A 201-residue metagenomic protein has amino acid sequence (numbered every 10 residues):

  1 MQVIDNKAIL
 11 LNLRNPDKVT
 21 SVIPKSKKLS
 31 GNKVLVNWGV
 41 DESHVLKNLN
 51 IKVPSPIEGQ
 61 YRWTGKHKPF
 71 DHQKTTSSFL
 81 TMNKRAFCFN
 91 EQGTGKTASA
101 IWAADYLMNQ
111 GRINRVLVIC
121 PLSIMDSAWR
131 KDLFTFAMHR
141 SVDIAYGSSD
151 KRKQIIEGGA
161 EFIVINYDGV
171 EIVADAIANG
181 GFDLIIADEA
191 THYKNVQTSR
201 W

Functional and structural regions predicted by a protein language model:
M1-P54, Q110: Charged, low-complexity intrinsically disordered regions
D17-G31, V53-S78, M82-R85, T94-R200: SF2 helicase/translocase NTPase motor core, specifically the RecA-like lobe 1 inter-motif segment between Walker
N90: The Walker A (P-loop) glycine that initiates the GxxxxGKT/S ATP-binding motif of P-loop NTPases
